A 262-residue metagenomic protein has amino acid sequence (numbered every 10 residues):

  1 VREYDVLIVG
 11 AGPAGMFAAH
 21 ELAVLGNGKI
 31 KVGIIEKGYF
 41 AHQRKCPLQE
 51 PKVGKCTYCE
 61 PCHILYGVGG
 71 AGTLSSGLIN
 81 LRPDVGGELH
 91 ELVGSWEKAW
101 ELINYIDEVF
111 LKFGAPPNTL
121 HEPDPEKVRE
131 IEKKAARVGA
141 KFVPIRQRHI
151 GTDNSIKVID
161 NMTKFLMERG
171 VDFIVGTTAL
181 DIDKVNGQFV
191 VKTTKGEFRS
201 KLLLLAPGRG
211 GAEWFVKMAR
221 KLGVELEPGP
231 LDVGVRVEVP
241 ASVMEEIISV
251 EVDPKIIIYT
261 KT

Functional and structural regions predicted by a protein language model:
V1-G86, E126-T262: Residues forming the flavin
G67-H121: Dinucleotide-binding Rossmann-like beta1-alpha1 core, especially the glycine-rich loop that anchors the ADP
